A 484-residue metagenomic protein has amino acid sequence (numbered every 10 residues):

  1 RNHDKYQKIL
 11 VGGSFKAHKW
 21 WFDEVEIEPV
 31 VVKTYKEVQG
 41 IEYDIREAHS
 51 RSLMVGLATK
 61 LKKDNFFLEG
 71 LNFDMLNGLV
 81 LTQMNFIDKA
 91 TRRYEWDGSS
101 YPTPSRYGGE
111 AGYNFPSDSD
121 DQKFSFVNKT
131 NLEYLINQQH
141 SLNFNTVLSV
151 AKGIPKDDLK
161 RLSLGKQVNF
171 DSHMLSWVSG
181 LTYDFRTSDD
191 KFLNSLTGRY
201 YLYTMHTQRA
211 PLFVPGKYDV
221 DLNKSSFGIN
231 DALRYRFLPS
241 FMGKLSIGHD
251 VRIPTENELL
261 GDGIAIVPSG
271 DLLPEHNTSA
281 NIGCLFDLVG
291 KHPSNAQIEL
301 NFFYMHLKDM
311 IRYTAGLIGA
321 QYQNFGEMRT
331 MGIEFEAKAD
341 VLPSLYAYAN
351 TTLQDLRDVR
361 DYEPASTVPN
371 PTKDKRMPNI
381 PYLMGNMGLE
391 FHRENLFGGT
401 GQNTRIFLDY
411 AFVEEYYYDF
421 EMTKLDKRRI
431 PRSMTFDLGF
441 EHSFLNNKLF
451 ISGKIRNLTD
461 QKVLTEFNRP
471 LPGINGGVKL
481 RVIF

Functional and structural regions predicted by a protein language model:
R1-A48: Periplasmic-side early beta-strands and strand-to-turn transitions of outer-membrane beta-barrels
N2, Q39-H49, G112-S119, V127 (+9 more regions): Extracellular loop and loop/strand-boundary signature of outer-membrane beta-barrel proteins
S14-K33, S52-F213, Y218-V220, K224-N230 (+4 more regions): Face-selective signature of the C-terminal outer-membrane beta-barrel domain
V31-Y35, L79-Q83, L148-I154, F185-D189 (+12 more regions): Transmembrane beta-strands of outer-membrane beta-barrel pores
R236, K244-G248, P274-M331, T352 (+1 more regions): Membrane-embedded beta-barrel scaffold of Gram-negative outer-membrane proteins
S279-L285, N386-G388, P472-F484: Outer-membrane beta-barrel "beta-signal"
Q297-I298, F302-H306, Q323-Y417: Gram-negative outer-membrane beta-barrel transporters
F303, A347, I406-M422, D426-F484: C-terminal beta-signal and adjacent terminal beta-strands/loops of Gram-negative outer-membrane beta-barrel proteins
